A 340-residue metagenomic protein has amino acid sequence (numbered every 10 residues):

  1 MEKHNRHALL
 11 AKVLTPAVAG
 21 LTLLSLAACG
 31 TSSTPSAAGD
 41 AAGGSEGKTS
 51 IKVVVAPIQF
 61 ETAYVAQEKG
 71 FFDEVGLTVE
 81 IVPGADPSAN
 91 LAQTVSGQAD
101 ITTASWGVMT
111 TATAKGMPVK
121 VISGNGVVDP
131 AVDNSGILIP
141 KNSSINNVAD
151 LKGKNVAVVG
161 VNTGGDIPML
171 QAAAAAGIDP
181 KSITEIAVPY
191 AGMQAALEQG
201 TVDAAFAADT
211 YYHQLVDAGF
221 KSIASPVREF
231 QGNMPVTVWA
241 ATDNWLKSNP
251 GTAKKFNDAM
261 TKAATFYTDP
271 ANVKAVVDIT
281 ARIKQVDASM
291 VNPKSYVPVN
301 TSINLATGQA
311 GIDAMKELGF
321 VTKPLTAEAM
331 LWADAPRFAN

Functional and structural regions predicted by a protein language model:
E2-A17: Bacterial N-terminal signal peptides that target proteins for export
L24-A28: C-terminal motif of bacterial Sec signal peptides marking the signal peptidase cleavage site
G30-S33: Bacterial signal peptide processing site
S36-A176, A187, N233: Short, glycine-/small- and polar/acidic-enriched structural segments that line small-molecule recognition paths
E74, V128-P130, R228-Q231, P298-A306 (+1 more regions): Short, solvent-exposed loop/beta-turn-alpha elements that line the ligand-binding surface or hinge of extracytoplasmic
G107, A191-I279: Pocket-lining segment of extracytoplasmic ligand-binding domains
L246-F320: Secondary-structure end/capping motifs
D313-N340: Conserved C-terminal helix/tail region of periplasmic/extracytoplasmic solute-binding proteins
